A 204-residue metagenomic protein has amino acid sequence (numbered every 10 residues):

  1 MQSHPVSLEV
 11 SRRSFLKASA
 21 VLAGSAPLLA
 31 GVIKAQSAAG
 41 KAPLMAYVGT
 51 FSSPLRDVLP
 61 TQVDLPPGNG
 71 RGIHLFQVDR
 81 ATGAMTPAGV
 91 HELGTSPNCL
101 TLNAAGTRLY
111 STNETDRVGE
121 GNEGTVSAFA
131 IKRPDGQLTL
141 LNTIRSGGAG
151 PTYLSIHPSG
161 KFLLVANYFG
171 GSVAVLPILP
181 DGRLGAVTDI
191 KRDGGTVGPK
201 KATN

Functional and structural regions predicted by a protein language model:
M1-S11, A23: N-terminal secretory signal peptides
R12-L28: N-terminal export leaders
L29-F51: C-terminal segment of N-terminal export signals and the immediately downstream linker at the start of the mature
K41, A104-A105, P158-S159: Residue-level detector of Asp-centered blade-edge/turn motifs that repeat once per structural unit in beta-propeller
S53-R56, T115-G119, G170-G171: Short glycine/acidic-enriched loop and turn motifs that connect beta-strands
Q77-T82, A130-G136, P177-L184: Short loop/turn segments immediately following beta-strands, especially the blade-tip and inter-blade linker loops
Q137-N204: Asp-box/WD-like beta-propeller blade repeats and closely related beta-sheet repeat scaffolds
